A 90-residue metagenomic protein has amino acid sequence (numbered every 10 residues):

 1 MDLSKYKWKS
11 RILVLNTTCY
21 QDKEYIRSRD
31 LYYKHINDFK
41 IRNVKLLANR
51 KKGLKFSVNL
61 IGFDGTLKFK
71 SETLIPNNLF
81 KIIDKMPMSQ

Functional and structural regions predicted by a protein language model:
M1-Q90: Non-catalytic interaction/Regulatory regions outside core domains
